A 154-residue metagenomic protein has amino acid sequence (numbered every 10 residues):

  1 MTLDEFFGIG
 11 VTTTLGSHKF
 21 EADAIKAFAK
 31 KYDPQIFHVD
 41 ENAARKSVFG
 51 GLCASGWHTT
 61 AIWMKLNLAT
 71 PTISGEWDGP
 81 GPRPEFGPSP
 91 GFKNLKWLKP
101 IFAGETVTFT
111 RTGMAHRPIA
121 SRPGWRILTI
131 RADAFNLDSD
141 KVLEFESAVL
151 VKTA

Functional and structural regions predicted by a protein language model:
M1-P90: Hot-dog-fold acyl-thioester-processing enzymes
M1-T14, W97-A154: HotDog/MaoC-like acyl-thioester-processing domains
